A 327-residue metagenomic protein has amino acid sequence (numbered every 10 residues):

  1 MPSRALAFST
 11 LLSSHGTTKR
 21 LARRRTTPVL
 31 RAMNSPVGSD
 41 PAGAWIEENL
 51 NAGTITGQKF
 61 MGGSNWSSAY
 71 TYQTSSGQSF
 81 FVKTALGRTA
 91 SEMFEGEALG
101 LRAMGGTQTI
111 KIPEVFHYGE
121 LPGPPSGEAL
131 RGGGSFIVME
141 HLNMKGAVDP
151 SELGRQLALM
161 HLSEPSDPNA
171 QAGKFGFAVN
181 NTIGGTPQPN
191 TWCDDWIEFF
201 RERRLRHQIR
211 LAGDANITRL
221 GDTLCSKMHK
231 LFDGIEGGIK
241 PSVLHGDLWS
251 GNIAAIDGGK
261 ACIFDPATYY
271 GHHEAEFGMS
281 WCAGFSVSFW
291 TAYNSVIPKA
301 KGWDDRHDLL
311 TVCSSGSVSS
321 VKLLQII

Functional and structural regions predicted by a protein language model:
M1-R20: N-terminal chloroplast transit peptides
T26-A44: N-terminal organelle-targeting presequences
G38-N49, E120-P124, P165-H245, I256-G259: An alpha-helical support segment within catalytic cores of ATP-dependent transferases
A52-K59: Conserved N-terminal boundary motif of the eukaryotic protein kinase catalytic domain
K59-E198: ATP-binding pocket architecture of kinase catalytic cores
G87, L121, M144, R206 (+2 more regions): Activation segment
P189-R201, R210, G238-V243, S250-D308: Active-site Asp-x-Gly
V318-I327: ATP/Mg2+ or Mg2+-diphosphate-binding catalytic cores that bind nucleotide phosphates or diphosphates via glycine-rich
